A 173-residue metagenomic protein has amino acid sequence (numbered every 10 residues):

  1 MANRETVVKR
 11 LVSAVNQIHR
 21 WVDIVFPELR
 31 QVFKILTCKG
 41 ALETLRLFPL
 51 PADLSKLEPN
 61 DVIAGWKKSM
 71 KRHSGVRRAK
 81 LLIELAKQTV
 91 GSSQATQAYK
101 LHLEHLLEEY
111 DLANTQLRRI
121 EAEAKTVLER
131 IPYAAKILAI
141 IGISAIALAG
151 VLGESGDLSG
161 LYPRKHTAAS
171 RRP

Functional and structural regions predicted by a protein language model:
M1-P173: A detector of single, family-specific signature residues that are central to catalytic or substrate-handling motifs
